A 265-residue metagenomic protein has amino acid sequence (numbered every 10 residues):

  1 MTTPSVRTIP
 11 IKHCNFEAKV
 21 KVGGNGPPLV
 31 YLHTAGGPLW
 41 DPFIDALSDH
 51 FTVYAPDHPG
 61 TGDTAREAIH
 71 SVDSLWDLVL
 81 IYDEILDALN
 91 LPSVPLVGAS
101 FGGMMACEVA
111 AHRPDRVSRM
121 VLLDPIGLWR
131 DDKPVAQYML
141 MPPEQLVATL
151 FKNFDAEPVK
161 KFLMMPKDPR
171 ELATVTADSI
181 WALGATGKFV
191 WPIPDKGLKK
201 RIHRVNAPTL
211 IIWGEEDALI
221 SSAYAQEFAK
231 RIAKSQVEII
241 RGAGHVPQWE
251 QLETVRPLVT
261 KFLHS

Functional and structural regions predicted by a protein language model:
H13-C14, Y54-V97, P257: Active-site loop/oxyanion-hole signature of alpha/beta-hydrolase fold enzymes
C14-A65: Conserved HGGG/HGGXW glycine-rich cap/lid loop of the alpha/beta-hydrolase fold
G98, G102, A106: Gly/Ala-rich beta-loop-alpha elbow adjacent to hydrolase catalytic centers
C107, A111-H112, S118-T149: Flexible "cap/lid" loop of the alpha/beta hydrolase fold
D131, A136-Q137, L146-N206: Conserved alpha/beta-hydrolase catalytic His-Asp/Glu region
V205, I211-W213: Short beta-strand/loop motif that positions the catalytic acidic residue of the alpha/beta-hydrolase fold
E216-I220: Acidic catalytic loop of the alpha/beta-hydrolase fold
S235-S265: Catalytic active-site module of serine/aspartate enzymes centered on a nucleophile-bearing elbow/loop
